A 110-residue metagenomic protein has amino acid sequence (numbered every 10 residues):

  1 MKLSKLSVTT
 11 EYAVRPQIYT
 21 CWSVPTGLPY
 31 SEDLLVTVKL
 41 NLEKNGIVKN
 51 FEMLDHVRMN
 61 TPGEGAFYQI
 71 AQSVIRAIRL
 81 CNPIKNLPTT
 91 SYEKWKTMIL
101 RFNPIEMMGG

Functional and structural regions predicted by a protein language model:
M1-S23, G27-L28: Intrinsic-disorder/low-complexity signature in envelope-associated proteins
S7, E11, F67-A71, I75: Short, charged, low-complexity patches
P16-S23, K39-N60, I75-G110: Conserved "boundary/linchpin" sites in short secondary-structure elements
P29-D33: Short loop/turn motifs at secondary-structure junctions and domain boundaries
R58-Q69: A short, polar/charged loop-to-alpha-helix boundary motif
